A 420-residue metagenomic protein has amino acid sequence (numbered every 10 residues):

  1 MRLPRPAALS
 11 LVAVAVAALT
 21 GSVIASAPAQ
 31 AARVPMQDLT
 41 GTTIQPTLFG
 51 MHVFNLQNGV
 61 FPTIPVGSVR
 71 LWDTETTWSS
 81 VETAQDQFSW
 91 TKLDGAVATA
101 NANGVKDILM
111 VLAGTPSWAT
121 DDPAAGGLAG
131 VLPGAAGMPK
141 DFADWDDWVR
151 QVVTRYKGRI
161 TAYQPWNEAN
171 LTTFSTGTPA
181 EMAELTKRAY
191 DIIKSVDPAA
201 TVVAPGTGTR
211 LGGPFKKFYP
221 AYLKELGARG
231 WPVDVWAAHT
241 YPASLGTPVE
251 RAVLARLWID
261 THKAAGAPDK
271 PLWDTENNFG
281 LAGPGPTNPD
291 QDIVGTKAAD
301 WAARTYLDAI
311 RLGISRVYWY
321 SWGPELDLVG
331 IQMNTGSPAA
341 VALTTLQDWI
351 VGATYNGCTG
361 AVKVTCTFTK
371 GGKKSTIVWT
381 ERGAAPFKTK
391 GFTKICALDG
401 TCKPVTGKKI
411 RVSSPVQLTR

Functional and structural regions predicted by a protein language model:
M1-A31: Secretory targeting and sorting signals
A32-E75: Boundary/entry segment of secreted carbohydrate-active catalytic domains
I64-V233, H239-A243: Substrate-binding cleft and catalytic face of glycoside hydrolase catalytic domains, especially the flexible beta-alpha
A100, V152, Y163, A189 (+6 more regions): Conserved, mostly hydrophobic/aromatic
V235, T240-A265, K270, G280-T305 (+1 more regions): Substrate-binding surface in catalytic domains of secreted glycosidases
N278-D348, G357-V362: Aromatic/acidic polysaccharide-binding cleft in carbohydrate-active enzymes
G360-F392, L398-G400: Carbohydrate-binding surface patches
T401-R420: C-terminal beta-strand-rich structural cap/linker in extracellular carbohydrate-active enzymes
